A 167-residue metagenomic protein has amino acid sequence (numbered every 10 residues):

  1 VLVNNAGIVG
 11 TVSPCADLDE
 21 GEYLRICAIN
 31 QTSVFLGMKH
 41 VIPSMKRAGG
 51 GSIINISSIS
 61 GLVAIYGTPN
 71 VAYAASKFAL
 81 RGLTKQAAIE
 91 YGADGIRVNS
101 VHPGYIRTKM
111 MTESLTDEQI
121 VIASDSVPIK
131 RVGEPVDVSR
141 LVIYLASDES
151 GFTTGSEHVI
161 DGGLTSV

Functional and structural regions predicted by a protein language model:
V9-V12, V142-I143, T154-V167: Short C-terminal tail/terminal secondary-structure segment of NAD(P)H-dependent dehydrogenase/reductase domains
S13-C15, D19-L24, M111, A123: Substrate-binding pocket helix/loop in short-chain dehydrogenase/reductase
M38, S76, T84: Active-site helix of classical SDR
P43, I89-E90, G151: Alpha-helical segment proximal to the catalytic Tyr-Lys
S58: Residue(s) in the substrate-gating loop at a strand-loop-helix junction that position the organic substrate next
G92, R97, T153-G155: Short, small/polar-rich loop/turn modules that mediate ligand/substrate recognition or access, typified
V127-V138, E149: A conserved structural motif in NAD(P)-dependent oxidoreductases
